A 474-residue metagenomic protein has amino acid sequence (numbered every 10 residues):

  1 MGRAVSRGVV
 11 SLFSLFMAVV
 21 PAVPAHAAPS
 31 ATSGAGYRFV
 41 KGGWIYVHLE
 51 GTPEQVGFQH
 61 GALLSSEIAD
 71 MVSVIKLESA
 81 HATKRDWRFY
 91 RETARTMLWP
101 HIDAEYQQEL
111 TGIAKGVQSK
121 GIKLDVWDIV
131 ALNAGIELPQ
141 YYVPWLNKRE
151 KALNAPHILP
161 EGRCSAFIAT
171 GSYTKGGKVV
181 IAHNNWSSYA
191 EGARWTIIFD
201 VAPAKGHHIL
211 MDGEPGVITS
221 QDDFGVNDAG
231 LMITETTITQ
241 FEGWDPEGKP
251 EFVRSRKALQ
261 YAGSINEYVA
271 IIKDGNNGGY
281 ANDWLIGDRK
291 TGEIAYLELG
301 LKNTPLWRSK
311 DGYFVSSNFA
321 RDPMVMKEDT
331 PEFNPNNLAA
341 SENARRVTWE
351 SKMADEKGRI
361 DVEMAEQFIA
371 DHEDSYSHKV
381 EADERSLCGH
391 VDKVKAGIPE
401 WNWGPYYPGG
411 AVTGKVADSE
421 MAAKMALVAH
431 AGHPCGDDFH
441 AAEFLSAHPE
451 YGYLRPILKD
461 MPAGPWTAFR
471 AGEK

Functional and structural regions predicted by a protein language model:
M1-F13: Bacterial N-terminal signal peptides that target proteins for export
S6, V20, P24-A27: Short stretches within intrinsically disordered, low-complexity N-terminal or propeptide regions
V10-A22: Bacterial N-terminal signal peptides
L12-L15, Y313, N318, E332 (+1 more regions): Intrinsic disorder/low-structure terminal segments
H26-N266, K273-G279, L285-R308, P335-K474: N-terminal mature-domain region immediately after signal-peptide cleavage in secreted/organellar precursors
I294-D329: A cross-kingdom feature marking charged/low-complexity
